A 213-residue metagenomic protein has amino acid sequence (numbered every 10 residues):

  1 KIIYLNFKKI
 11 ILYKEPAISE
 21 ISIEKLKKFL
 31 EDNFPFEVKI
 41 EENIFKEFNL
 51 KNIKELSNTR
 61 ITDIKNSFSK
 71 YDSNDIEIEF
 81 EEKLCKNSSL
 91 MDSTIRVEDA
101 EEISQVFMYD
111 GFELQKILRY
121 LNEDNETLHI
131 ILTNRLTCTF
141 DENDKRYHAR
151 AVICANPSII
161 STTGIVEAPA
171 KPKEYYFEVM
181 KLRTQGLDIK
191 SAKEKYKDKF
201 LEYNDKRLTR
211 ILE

Functional and structural regions predicted by a protein language model:
K1-D144, H148: N-terminal low-structure segments adjacent to metalloprotease catalytic domains across cellular compartments
K116-E213: Active-site-proximal segment of zinc-dependent metalloprotease catalytic domains
